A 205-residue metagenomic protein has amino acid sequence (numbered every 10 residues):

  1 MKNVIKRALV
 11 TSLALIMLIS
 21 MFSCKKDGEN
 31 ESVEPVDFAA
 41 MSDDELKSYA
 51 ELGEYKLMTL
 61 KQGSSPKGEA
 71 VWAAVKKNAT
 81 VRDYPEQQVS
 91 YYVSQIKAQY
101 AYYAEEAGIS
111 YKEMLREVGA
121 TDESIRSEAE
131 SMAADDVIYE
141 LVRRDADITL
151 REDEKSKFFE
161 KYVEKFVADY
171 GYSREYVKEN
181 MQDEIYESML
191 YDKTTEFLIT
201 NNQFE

Functional and structural regions predicted by a protein language model:
M1-V4: N-terminal secretory signal peptides that target proteins for export/translocation
K6-I16: Sec-dependent N-terminal signal peptides
I16-L18, S48: Compositionally biased, intrinsically disordered low-complexity regions used as flexible
I19-S23: C-terminal motif of bacterial Sec signal peptides marking the signal peptidase cleavage site
K25-V118, E130-E205: Peptidyl-prolyl cis-trans isomerase
T121-E128: Conserved interaction-surface patches within small, structured recognition/assembly domains
